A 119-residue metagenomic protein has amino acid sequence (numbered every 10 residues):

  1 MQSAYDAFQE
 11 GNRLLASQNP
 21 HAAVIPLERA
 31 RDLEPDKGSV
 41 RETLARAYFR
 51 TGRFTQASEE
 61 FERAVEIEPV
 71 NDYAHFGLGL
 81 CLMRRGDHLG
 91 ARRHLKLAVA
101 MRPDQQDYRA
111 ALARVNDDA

Functional and structural regions predicted by a protein language model:
M1-A4, R92-A119: Terminal, low-structured helical/coil segments at or just beyond the last alpha-helical repeat
Q2-L33, R50: Alpha-helical segment of the N-proximal tetratricopeptide repeat
A16-P26, T51-R63, R85-L97, A119: Structural signature of tandem alpha-helical TPR/SEL1-like repeats, specifically the intra-repeat loop/turn
E59-R84: Mid-chain, well-packed structural core segment of small domains
